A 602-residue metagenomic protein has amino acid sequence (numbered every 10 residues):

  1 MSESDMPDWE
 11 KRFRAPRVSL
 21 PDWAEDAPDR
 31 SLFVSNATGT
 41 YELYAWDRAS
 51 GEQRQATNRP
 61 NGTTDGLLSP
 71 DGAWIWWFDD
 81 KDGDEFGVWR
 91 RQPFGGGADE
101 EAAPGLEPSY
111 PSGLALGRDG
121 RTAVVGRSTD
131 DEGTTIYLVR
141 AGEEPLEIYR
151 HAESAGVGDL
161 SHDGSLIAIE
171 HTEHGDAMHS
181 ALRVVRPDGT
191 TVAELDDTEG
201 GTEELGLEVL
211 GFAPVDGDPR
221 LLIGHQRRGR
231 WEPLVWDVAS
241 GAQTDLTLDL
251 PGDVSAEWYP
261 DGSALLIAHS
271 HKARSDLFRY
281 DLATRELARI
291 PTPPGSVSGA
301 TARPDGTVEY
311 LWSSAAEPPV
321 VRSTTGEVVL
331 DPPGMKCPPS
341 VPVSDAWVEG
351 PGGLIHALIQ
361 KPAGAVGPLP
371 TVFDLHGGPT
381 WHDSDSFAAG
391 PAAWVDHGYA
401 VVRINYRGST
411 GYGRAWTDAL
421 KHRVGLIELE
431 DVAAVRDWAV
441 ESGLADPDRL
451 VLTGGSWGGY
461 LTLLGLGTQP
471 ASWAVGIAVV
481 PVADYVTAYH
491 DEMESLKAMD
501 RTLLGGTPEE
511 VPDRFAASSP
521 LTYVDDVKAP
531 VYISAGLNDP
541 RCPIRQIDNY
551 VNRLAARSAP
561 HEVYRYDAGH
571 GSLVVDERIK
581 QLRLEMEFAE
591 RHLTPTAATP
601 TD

Functional and structural regions predicted by a protein language model:
S2-G367, P379-H397, V424, W438-E441: Peripheral, non-catalytic segments that deliver or gate enzyme domains
V34, Q360, D374-L375, T453 (+1 more regions): Short hydrophobic segments within beta-strands
I355, P370, R449: Alpha/beta-hydrolase fold active-site loops
A363, G377-G378, S456, L537: Residue-level signal for short, function-critical loop segments
D374-G377, A393, R403: Structural cue for short, hydrophobic secondary-structure segments
V395-N405, E562: A fold-wide structural signal in alpha/beta-hydrolase
Y406-D602: Active-site-proximal cap/loop segments of hydrolase catalytic domains
